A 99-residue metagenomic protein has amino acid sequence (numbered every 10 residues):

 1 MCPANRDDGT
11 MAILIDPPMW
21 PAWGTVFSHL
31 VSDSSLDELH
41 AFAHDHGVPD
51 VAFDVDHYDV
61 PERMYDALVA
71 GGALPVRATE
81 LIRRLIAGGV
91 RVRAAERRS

Functional and structural regions predicted by a protein language model:
M1-T10: Short, Lys/Arg-enriched N-terminal segments with co-localized hydrophobic residues within the first ~10-30 amino acids
D7-D8, V26, H57: His-enriched metal-coordination microenvironments in redox/metal-binding proteins
M11-I15, A43-D45: Short amphipathic beta-strand starts and helix->beta connectors
I15-L30: Short glycine-/aliphatic-rich beta-strand segments at the starts of folded cytosolic domains
M19, S34, M64: A broadly conserved detector of short glycine/acidic/proline-rich loop/turn motifs that flank catalytic sites and bind
A22, D45, V51, A73-T79: Eukaryotic, polar/proline-rich low-complexity intrinsically disordered regions
S28-D56, A70: A short, structured beta-strand/loop element
V55-R98: Short, compact, well-ordered microdomains
